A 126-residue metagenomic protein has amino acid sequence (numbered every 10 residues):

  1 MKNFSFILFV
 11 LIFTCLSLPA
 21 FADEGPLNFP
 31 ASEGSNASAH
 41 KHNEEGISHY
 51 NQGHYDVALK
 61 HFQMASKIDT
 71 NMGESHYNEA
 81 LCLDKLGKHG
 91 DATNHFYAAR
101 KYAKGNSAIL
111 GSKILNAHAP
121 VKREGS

Functional and structural regions predicted by a protein language model:
E24-K41: TPR-adjacent "capping" and linker segments in tetratricopeptide-repeat scaffold/adaptor proteins
H40, E74, A108-I109: Start-of-helix register in tetratricopeptide repeats
E44, N78, S112-K113: Canonical tetratricopeptide repeat
N51-Q52, K85-L86, A119-V121: Register position in tetratricopeptide repeats
Q63-K67, K101: Conserved structural position within tetratricopeptide repeats
